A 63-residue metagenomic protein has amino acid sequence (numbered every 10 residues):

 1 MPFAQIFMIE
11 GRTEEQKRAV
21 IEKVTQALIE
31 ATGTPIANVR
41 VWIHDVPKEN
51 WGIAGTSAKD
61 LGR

Functional and structural regions predicted by a protein language model:
P2-R63: A domain-level signal for the structural core that forms small-molecule/cofactor-binding pockets and catalytic centers
